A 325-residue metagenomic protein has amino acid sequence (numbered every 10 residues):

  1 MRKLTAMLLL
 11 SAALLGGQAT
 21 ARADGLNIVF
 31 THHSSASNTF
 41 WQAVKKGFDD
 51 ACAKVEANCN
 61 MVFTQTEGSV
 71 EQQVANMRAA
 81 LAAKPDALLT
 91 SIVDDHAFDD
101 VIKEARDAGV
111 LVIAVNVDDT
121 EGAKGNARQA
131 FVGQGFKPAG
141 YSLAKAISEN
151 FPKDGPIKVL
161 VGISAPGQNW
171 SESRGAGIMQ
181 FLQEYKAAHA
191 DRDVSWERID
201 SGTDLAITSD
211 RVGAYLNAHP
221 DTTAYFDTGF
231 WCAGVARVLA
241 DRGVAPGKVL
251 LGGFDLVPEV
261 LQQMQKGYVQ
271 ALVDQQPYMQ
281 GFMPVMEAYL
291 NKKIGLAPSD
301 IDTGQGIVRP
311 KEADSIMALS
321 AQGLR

Functional and structural regions predicted by a protein language model:
M1-L4: Positively charged n-region of N-terminal signal peptides that target proteins for export
A6-G16: Bacterial N-terminal signal peptides
A13, A21-R325: A residue-level marker of the well-folded mature domains of exported/periplasmic proteins
